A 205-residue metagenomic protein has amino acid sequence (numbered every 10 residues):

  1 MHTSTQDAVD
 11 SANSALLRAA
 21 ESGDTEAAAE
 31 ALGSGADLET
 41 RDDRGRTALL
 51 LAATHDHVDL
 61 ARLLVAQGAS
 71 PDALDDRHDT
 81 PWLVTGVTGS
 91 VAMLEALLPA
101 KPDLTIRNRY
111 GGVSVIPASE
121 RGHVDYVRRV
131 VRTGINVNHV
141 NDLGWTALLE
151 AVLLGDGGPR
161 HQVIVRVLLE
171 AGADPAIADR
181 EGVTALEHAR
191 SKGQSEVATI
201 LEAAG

Functional and structural regions predicted by a protein language model:
M1-A15, A100, T133, I164 (+3 more regions): Ankyrin-repeat-protein effector appendages
M1-S34, D43-R46, A66, R128 (+1 more regions): Intrinsically disordered, low-complexity regulatory segments in ankyrin-centric signaling systems
R18-G23, L51-H57, V84-S90, P117-H123 (+2 more regions): Ankyrin repeat A-helix N-terminal signature
D24-L32, H57-V65, S90-P99, H123-V131 (+2 more regions): Ankyrin repeat structural motif
